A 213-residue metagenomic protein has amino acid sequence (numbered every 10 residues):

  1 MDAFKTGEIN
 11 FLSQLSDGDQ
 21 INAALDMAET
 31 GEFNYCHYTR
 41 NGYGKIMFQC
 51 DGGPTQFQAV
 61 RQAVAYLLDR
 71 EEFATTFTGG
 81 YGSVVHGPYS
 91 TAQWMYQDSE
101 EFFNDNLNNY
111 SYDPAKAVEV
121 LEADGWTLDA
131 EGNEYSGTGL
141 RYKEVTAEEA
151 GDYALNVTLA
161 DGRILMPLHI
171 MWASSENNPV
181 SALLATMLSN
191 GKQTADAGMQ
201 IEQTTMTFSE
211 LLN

Functional and structural regions predicted by a protein language model:
M1-G52, A63, E71, T75-G80 (+1 more regions): Extracellular/periplasmic solute-recognition and catalytic clefts
F4, K192-N213: Periplasmic binding protein-like
E8-N10, T30-F33, F57-R61, R70-E71 (+2 more regions): Loop/turn elements at helix/coil->beta-strand transitions in domains of secreted/extracellular proteins
S13, M47, M171, Q200-T205: Structured core elements
D26-E29, N190-T194: Short, surface-exposed basic-aromatic patches at helix termini and helix-loop junctions that form
Y35, L128-A130, I201-Q203: Acidic/polar-rich alpha-helix caps and helix-coil junctions
Q49-G53, A173-N177, M206: Short strand-loop junctions, especially beta-strand C-caps/beta-turns that link beta-sheets to coils or alpha-helices
Q56-N190: Append "and occasionally in soluble cytosolic enzymes with long acidic Gly/Pro-rich linkers
